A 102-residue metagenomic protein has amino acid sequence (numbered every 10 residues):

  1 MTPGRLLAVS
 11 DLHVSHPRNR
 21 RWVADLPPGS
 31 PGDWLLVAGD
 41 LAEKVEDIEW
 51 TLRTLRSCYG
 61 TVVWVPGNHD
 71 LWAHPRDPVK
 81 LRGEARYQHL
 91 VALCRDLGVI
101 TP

Functional and structural regions predicted by a protein language model:
M1-W64, D70-P78: N-terminal active-site segment of His-dependent metallophosphoesterases
V63-P102: Extended active-site neighborhood of metal-dependent phosphoesterases/phosphodiesterases
